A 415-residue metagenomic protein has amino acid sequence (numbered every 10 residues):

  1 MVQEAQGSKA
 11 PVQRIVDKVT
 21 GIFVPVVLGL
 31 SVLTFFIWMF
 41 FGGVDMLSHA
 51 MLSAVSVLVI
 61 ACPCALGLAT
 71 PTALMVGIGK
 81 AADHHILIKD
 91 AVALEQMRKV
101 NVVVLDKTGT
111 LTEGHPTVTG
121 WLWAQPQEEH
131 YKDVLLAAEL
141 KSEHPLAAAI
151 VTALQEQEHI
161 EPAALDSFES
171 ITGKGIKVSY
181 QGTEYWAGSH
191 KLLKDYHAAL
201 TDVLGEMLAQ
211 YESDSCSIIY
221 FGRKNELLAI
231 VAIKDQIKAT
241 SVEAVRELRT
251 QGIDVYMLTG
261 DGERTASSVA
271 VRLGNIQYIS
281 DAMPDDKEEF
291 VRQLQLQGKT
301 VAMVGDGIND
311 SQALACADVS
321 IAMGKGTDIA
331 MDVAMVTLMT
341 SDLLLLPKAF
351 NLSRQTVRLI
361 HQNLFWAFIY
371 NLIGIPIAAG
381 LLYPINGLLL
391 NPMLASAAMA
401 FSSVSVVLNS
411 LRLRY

Functional and structural regions predicted by a protein language model:
M1-A54, I237-K238, L352-L359: Actuator/coupling domain of P-type ATPases
M1-V2, P63-K80, K107, L111-G120 (+5 more regions): Conserved cytosolic headpiece of P-type ATPases
E4, S8, I88, Y180-G182 (+1 more regions): Conserved ATP-binding TGD loop and adjacent catalytic N/P-domain core of P-type ATPases
I15, G29, G42-A61, A69 (+2 more regions): Membrane-water interface of transmembrane alpha-helices in multipass transporters/channels
L30, A334, M339-Y415: Membrane-embedded transport module
L52, C62-A138, L294, A313 (+1 more regions): Conserved catalytic phosphorylation-site environment of P-type ATPases
A69-G79, T117-G120, A149-A153, A315 (+4 more regions): Re-entrant/interfacial helical elements at transmembrane boundaries that shape and gate the permeation pathway
L146, Q155-S268, M283: Signature of the cytosolic headpiece of P-type E1-E2 ATPases
